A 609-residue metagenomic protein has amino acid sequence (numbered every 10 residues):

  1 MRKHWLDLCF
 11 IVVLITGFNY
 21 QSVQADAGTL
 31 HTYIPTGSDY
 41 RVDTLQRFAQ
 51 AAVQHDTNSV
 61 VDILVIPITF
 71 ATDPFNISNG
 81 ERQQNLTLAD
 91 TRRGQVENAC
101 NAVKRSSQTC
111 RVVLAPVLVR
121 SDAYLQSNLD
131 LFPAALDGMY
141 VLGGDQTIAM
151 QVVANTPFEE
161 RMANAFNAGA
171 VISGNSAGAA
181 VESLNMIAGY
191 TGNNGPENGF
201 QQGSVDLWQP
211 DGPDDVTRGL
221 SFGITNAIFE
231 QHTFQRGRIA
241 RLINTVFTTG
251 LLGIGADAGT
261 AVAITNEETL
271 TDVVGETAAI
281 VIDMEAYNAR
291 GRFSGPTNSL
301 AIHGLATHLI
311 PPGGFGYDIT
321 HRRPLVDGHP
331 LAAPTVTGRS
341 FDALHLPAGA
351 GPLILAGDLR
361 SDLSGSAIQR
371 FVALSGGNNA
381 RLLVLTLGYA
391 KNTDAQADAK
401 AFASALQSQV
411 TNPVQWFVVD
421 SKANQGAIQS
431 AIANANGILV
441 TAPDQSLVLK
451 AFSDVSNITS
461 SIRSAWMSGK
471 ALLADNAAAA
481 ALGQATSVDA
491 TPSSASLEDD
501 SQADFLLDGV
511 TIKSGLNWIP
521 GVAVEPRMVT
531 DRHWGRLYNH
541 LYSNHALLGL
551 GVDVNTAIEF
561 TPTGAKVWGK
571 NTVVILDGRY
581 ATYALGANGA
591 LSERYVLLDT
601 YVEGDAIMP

Functional and structural regions predicted by a protein language model:
L8-G17: Bacterial N-terminal signal peptides
Y20-D26: Sec/Tat signal peptide C-region and signal peptidase I cleavage site
D26-V61, V65-D90, G94, V103 (+6 more regions): C-terminal and late-domain segments of enzyme folds
I34-P35, D62-P67, V113-P116, G138-L142 (+10 more regions): Structural recognition of the beta-strand scaffold that forms the well-ordered cores of secreted hydrolase catalytic
G94-T109, A401-V414: Short helix-loop-beta junction
P133-A134, Q429-A433: A short, aliphatic-rich alpha-helical micro-motif
L142-G143, R161-I187, V440-A442, S461-I462 (+1 more regions): Catalytic nucleophile loop
Q146-N155, Q445-S456: Glycine/threonine-rich flexible loop motifs
